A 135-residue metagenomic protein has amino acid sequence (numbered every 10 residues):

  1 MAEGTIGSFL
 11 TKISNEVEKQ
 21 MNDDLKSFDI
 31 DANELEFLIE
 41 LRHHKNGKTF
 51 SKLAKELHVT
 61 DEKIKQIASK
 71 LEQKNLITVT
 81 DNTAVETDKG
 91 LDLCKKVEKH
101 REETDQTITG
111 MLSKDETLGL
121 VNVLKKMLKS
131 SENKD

Functional and structural regions predicted by a protein language model:
M1-F28, K74-L76, T83-A84, D92: N-terminal leader segment of winged-helix/HTH proteins
M1-G4, S8, A32, K48 (+5 more regions): Residues at secondary-structure transition points
K19-K63: N-terminal helix-turn-helix DNA-binding core of bacterial DNA-binding proteins
V59-Q73: Short amphipathic alpha-helical interaction segments
S69-K125: Charged, amphipathic alpha-helical coiled-coil/dimerization segments
K129-D135: Generic C-terminal helix-cap and adjacent flexible tail
